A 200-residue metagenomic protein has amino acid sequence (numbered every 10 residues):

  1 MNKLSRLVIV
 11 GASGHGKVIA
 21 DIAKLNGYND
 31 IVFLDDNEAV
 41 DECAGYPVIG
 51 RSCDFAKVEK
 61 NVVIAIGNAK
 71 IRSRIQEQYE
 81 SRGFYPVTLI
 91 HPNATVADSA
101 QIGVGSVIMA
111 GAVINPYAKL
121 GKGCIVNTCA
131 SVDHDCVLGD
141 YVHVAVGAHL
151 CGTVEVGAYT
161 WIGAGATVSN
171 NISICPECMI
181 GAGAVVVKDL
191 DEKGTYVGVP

Functional and structural regions predicted by a protein language model:
M1-C43, I49-S52: Hydrophobic, well-ordered beta-alpha structural blocks that scaffold small-molecule cofactor pockets
S5-V8, D30-I31, E59-V63, P86 (+1 more regions): Short active-site oxyanion
G14-H15, K70-I71, Q101: Short alpha-helical
A20-A23, R74-Q78, L120, D191-E192: Short amphipathic alpha-helical segments
A39-T95: Phosphate-bearing ligand-interacting subdomains that bind or position ATP/ADP/UDP/GDP/NAD(P) or nucleotide-linked
V63, T128, V137-D140, A145-P200: Glycine-rich hexapeptide-repeat left-handed beta-helix
A65-G67, A110, V199: Glycine-rich, N-terminal phosphate-binding loop of Rossmann-like dinucleotide-binding domains
Q76-D133: Hydrophobic, well-structured mid-protein blocks that either form specific transmembrane helices
